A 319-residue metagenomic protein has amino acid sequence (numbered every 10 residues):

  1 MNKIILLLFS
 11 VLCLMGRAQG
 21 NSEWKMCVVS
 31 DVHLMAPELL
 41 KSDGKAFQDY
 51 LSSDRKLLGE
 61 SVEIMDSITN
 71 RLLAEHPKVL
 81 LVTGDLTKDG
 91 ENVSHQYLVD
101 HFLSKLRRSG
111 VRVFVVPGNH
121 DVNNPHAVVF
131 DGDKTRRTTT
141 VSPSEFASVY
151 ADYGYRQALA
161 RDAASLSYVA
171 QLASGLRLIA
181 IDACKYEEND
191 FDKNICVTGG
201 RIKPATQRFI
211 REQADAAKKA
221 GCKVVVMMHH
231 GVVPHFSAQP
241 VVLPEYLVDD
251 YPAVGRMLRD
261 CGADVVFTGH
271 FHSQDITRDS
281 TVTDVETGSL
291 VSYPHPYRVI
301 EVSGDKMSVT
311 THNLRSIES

Functional and structural regions predicted by a protein language model:
F9-R17: Hydrophobic h-region of N-terminal signal peptides that target proteins for export in Gram-negative bacteria
G16-N92: N-terminal active-site segment of His-dependent metallophosphoesterases
E23-A36, G175-N189, M227, T283-G288 (+1 more regions): Active-site-proximal beta-strand elements of phosphoester/diester hydrolases
D31, L80, D85, L98 (+6 more regions): Divalent metal-coordination and catalytic microenvironments
M35-E38, K88-G90, N119-A127, Y186-N189 (+3 more regions): Active-site environment of divalent metal-dependent phosphoester hydrolases
L72-V79, R112, R177-A180, F191-T283: His/acidic metal-ligating clusters that form di-metal
Y97-F209, M307: Extended active-site neighborhood of metal-dependent phosphoesterases/phosphodiesterases
L172, V282-S319: Binuclear metal-dependent phosphoesterase catalytic core
